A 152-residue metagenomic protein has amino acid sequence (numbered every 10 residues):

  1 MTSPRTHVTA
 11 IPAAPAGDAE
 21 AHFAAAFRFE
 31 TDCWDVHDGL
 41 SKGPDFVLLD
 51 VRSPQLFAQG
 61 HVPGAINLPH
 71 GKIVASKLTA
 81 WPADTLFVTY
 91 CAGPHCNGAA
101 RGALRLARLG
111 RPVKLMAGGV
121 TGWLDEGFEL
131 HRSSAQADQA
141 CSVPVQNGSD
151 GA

Functional and structural regions predicted by a protein language model:
M1-L48, P54-Q59, R132-A152: Flexible, polar/low-complexity N-terminal or interdomain linker segments that lie immediately upstream of folded
F29, N67-H70: A conditional alpha-helix N-cap/helix-loop micro-motif detector
V36, D50, A65, L106: Terminal peptide-recognition signature
G43-L48, P63-G64, L86, P112: Short active-site oxyanion
F57-P63, W123: Short loop/helix-cap segments at secondary-structure boundaries that form the rim of catalytic
I66, A83-D84, L130-S134: Short, hinge-like loop/turn segments at secondary-structure boundaries
K72-K77: Alpha-helical scaffolding within the catalytic cores of extracellular/periplasmic polymer-degrading hydrolases
L78-L124: Catalytic cysteine-centered active loop of the rhodanese-like fold, especially the PTP/DSP P-loop
